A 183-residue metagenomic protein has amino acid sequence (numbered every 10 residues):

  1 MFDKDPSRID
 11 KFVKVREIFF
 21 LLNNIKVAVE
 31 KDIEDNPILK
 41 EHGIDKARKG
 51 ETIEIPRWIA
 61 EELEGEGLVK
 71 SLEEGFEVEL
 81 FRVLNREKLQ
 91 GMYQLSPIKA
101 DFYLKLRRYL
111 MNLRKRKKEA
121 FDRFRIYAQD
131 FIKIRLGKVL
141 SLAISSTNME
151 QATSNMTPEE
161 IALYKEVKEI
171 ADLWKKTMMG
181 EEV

Functional and structural regions predicted by a protein language model:
F2-I18, G75-V183: Charge/polar-rich, low-complexity and marginally structured segments
K4-R8, K31-E34, R48-G50, K117: A short linear-motif detector with a strong N-terminal bias
I18-F20, I44: Long insertion/accessory domains within large nucleic-acid-processing enzymes
F20-L22, I53, V139: Aromatic-enriched hydrophobic runs in primary sequence
L22-N24, W58: A generic structural motif
I25-E30: A short beta-strand micro-motif
D32-E77: Compact, well-ordered interaction domains used in eukaryotic information-processing assemblies
